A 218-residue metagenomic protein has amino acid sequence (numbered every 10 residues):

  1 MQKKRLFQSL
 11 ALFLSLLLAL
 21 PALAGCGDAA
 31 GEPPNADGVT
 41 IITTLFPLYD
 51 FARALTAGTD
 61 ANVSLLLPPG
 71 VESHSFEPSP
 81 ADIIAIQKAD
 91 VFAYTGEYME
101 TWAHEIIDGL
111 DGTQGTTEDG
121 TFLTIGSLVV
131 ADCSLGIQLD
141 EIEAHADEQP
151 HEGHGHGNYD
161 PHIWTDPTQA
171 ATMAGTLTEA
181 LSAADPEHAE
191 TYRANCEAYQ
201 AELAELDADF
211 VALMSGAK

Functional and structural regions predicted by a protein language model:
Q2-F13: Bacterial N-terminal signal peptides that target proteins for export
L12-L14, G25-K218: Extracytoplasmic metal-acquisition and chelation regions
